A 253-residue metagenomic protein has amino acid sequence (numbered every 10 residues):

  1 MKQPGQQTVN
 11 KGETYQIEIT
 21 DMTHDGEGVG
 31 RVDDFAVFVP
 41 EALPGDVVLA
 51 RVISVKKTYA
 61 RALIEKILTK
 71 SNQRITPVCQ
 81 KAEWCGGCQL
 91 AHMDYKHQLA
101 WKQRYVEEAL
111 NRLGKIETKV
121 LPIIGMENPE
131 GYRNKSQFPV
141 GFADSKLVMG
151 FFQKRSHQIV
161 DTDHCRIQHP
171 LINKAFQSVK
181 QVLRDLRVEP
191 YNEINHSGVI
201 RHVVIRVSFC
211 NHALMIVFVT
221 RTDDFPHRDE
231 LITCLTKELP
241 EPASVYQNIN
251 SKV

Functional and structural regions predicted by a protein language model:
K2-V253: Accessory RNA-recognition modules of RNA-modification enzymes
